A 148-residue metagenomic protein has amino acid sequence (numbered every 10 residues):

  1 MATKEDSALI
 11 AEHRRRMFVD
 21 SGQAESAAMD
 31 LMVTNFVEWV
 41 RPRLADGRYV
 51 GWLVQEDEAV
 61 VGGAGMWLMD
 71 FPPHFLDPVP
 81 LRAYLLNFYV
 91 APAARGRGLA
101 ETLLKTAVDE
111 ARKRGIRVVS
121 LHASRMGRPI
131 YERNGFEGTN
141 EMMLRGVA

Functional and structural regions predicted by a protein language model:
M1-E12: A short beta-loop-alpha structural element at the N-terminal edge of CoA-dependent acyl/N-acetyltransferase catalytic
F18-W39: Conserved GNAT-fold acetyl-CoA-binding loop/helix
E38-L53, Y84: A short helix-loop-beta-strand connector motif used in the catalytic cores of GNAT acetyltransferases and, in some
L53, A59-L68, Y84, Y89: Conserved beta-strand in the GNAT
L76-P92, E141-L144: Conserved acetyl-CoA binding element of GNAT-fold acetyltransferases
A94-T106: Conserved acetyl-CoA pyrophosphate-binding loop and the N-cap/start of the following alpha-helix in GNAT-like
L104, A111-A123: Conserved GNAT acetyl-CoA-binding A-motif
V119-I130, L144-A148: Conserved beta-strand-loop-alpha-helix junction that forms the acyl-donor binding cleft
